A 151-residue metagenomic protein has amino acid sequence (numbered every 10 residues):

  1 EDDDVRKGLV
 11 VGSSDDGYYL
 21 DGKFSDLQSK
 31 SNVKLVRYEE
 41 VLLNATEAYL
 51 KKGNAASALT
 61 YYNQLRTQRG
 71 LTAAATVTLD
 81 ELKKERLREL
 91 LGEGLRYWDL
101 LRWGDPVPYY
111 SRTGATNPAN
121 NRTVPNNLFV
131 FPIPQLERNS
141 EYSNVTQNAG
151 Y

Functional and structural regions predicted by a protein language model:
E1-Y151: Acidic/polar-rich alpha-helix caps and helix-coil junctions
